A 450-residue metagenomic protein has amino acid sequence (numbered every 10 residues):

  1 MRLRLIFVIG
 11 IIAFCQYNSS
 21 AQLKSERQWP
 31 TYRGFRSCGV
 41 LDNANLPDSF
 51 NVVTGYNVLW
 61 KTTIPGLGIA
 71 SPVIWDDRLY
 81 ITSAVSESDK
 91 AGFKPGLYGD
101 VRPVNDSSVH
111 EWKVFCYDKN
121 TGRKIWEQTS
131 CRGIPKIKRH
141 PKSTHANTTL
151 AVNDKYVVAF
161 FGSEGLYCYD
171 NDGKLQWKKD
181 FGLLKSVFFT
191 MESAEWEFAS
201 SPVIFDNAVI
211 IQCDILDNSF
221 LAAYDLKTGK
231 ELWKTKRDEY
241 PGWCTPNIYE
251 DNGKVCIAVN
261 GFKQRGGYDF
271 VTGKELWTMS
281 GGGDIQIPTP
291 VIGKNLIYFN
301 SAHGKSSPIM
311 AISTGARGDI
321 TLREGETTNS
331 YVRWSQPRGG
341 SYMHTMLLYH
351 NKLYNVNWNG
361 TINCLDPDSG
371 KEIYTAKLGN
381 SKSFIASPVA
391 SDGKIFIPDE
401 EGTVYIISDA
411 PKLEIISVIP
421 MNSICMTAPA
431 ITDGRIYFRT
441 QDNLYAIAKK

Functional and structural regions predicted by a protein language model:
M1-K24: Bacterial Sec-dependent N-terminal signal peptides
A21-K450: Noncatalytic, solvent-exposed loop/strand surfaces of beta-propeller-type extracellular/periplasmic domains
